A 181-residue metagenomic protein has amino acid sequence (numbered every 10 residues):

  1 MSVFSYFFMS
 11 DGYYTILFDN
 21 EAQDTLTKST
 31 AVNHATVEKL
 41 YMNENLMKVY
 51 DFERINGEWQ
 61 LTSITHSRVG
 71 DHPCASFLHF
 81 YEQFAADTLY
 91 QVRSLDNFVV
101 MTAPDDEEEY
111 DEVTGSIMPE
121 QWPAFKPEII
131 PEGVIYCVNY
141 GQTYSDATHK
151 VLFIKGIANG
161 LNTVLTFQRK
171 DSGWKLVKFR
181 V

Functional and structural regions predicted by a protein language model:
S2-N45, D105, E109-L161: Surface-exposed, charged secondary-structure patches
S5, G12-Y13, V49, E58 (+4 more regions): Intrinsically disordered, low-complexity N-terminal regions enriched in serine/proline/glycine with scattered basic
T36-H72, G160-V181: Short beta-strand edge/turn micro-motifs at domain boundaries
E44, E53-V92, M101-V113: Surface-exposed beta-loop interaction hotspot
